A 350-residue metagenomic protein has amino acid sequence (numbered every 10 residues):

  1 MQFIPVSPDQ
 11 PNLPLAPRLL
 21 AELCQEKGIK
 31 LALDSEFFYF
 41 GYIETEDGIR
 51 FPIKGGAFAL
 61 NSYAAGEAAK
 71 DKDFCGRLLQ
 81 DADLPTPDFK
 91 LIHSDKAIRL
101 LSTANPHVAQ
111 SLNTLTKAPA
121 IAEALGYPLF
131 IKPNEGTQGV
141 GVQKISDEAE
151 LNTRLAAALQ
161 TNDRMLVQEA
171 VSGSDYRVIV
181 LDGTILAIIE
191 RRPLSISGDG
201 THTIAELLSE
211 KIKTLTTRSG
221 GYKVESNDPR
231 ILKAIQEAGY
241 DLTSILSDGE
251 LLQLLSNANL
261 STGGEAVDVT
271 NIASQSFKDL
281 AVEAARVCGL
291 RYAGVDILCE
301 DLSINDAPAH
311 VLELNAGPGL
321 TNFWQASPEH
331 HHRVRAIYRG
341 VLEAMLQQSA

Functional and structural regions predicted by a protein language model:
M1-D81, L100: ATP-binding N-terminal substructure of ATP-dependent carboxylate-amine bond-forming enzymes
M1-P8, G56-A57, S94, E135-G136 (+1 more regions): A short, surface-exposed helix-loop junction/capping segment
S35-E36, M165-E169, Y176, L290-S303: A short glycine-rich, hydrophobically flanked beta-strand micro-motif that places a catalytic Asp/Glu for divalent metal
G41-P52, R177-A187, S303-N322: A short beta-strand motif that forms the metal-chelation/ATP-contact edge of phosphoryl-transfer active sites
F51, G55, A65-E225, K278: Active-site nucleotide/adenylate-binding loops and adjacent lid/helix of ATP-dependent enzymes
E206-Q253: Oxyanion-binding "anion nests"
T262-S276, R286-Y292, C299-A350: C-terminal active-site "lid" helix and adjoining low-complexity regulatory extension at the edge of ATP-using catalytic
A281-A285: A conserved acidic, glycine/proline-rich C-terminal tail/linker
